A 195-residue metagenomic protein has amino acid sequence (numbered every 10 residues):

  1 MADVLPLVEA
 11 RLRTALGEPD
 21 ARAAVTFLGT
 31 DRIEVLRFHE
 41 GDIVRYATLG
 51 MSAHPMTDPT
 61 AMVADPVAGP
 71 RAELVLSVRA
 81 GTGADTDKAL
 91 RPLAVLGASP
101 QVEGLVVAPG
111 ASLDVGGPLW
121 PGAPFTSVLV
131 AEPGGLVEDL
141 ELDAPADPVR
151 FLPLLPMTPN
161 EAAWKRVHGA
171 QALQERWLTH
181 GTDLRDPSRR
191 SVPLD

Functional and structural regions predicted by a protein language model:
M1-R71, V75-D195: Acidic, proline/glycine-rich low-complexity IDRs
